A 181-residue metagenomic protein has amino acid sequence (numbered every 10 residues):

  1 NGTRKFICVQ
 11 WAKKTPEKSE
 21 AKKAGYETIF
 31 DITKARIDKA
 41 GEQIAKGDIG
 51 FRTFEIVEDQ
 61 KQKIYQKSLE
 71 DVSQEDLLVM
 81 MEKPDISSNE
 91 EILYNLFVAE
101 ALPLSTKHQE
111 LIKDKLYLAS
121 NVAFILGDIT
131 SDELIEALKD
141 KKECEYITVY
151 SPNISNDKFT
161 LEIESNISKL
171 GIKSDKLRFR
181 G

Functional and structural regions predicted by a protein language model:
G2-G181: Accessory, often C-terminal, charged low-complexity segments
